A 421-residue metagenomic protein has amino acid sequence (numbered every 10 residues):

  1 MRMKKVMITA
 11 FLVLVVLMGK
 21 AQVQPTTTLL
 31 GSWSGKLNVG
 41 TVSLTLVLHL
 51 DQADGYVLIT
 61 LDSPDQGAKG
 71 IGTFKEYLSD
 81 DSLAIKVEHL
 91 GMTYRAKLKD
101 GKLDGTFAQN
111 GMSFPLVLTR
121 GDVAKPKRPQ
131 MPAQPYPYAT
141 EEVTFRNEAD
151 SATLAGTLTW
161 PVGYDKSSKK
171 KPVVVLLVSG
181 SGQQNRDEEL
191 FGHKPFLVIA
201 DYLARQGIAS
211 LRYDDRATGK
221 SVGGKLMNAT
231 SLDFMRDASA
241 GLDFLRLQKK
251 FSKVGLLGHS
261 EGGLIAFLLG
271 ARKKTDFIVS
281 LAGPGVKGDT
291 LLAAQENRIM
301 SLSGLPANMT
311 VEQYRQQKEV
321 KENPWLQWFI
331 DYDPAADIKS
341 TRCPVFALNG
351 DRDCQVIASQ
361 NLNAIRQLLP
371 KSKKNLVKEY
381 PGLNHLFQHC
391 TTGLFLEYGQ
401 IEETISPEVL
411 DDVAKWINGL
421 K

Functional and structural regions predicted by a protein language model:
V23-K99, D104-N110, Q130, Y138 (+2 more regions): Central antiparallel beta-sheet cores of small beta-barrel/beta-sandwich binding domains
V123-K170: N-terminal cap/lid segment of alpha/beta-hydrolase-fold proteins
Y164-Y202: Short, surface-exposed "cap/lid" segments of acyl-processing enzymes
P195, M227-Q248: Alpha/beta-hydrolase active-site loop
L268-L269, K273-S340, Q355, K371: Accessory cap/linker subdomain of secreted extracellular hydrolases
T341, A347-N349: Short beta-strand/loop motif that positions the catalytic acidic residue of the alpha/beta-hydrolase fold
C343, C354-L368: Short alpha-helix in the alpha/beta-hydrolase fold that links the catalytic acid
L386, T392-K421: Catalytic active-site module of serine/aspartate enzymes centered on a nucleophile-bearing elbow/loop
